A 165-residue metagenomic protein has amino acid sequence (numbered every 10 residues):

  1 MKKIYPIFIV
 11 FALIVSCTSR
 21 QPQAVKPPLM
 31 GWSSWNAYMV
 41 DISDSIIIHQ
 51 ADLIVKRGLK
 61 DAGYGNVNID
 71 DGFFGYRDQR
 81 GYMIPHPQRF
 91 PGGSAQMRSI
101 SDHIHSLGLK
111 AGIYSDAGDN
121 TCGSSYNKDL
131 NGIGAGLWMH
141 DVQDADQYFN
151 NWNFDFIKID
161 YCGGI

Functional and structural regions predicted by a protein language model:
M1-K2, I157: Generic cytosolic/nucleocytoplasmic N-terminal low-complexity/intrinsically disordered segments
K2-V10: Sec-dependent signal peptide recognition, specifically the positively charged N-region followed immediately by
V15-S16: C-terminal motif of bacterial Sec signal peptides marking the signal peptidase cleavage site
R20-N36, V67: N-terminal hydrophobic targeting/anchoring segments and the immediately downstream early-domain regions of hydrolases
S34-I42, P87-R89: Second-shell loop/turn segments in exported
Q50, I54-I165: Aromatic-lined carbohydrate-binding/catalytic grooves of carbohydrate-active enzymes
